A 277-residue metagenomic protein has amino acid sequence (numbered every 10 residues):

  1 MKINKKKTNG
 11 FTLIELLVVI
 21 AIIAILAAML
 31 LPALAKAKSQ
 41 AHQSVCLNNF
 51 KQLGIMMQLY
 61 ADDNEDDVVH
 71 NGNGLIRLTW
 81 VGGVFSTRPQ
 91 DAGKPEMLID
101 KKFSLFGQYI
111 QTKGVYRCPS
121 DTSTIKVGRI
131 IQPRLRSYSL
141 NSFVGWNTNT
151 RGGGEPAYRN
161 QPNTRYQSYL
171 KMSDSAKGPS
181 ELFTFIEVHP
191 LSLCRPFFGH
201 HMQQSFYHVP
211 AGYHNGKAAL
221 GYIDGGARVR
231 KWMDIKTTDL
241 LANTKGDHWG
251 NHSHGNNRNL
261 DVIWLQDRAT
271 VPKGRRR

Functional and structural regions predicted by a protein language model:
M1-K7: N-terminal secretory signal peptides that target proteins for export/translocation
N4, T12, L31, E96 (+1 more regions): A generic structural signal for ordered alpha-helices
K7-K38: N-terminal single-pass transmembrane signal-anchor helix
M29, K38-N49: Juxtamembrane interface helices immediately C-terminal to a transmembrane segment
S44-R277: Short, well-structured segments within or immediately adjacent to enzyme catalytic domains that line ligand-binding
